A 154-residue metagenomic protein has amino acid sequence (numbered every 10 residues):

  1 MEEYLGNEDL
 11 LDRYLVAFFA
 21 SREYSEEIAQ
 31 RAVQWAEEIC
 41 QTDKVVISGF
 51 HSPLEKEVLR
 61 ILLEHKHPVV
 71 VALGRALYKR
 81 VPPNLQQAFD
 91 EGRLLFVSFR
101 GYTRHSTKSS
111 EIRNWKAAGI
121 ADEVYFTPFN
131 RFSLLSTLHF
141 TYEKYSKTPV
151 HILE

Functional and structural regions predicted by a protein language model:
M1-E154: Glycine-biased, small-residue-rich flexible motifs in mid-sequence functional cores and linkers
